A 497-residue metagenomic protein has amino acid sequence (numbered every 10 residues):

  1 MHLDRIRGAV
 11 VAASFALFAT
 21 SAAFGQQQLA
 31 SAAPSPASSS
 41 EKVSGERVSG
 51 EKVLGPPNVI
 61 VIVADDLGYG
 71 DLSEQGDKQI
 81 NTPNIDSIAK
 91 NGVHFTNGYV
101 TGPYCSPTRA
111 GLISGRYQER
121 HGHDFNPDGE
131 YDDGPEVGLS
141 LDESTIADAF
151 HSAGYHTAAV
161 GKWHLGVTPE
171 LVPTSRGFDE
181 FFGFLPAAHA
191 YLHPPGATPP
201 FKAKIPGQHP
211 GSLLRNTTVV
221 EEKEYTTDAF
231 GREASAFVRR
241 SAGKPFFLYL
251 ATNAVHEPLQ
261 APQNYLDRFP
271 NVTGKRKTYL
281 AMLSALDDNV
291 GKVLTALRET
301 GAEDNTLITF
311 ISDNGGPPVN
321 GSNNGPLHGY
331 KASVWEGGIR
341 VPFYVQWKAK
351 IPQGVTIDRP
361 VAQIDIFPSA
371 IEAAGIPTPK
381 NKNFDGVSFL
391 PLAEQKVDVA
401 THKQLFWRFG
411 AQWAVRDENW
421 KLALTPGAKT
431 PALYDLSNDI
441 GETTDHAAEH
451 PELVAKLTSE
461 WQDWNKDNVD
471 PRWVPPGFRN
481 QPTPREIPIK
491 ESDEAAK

Functional and structural regions predicted by a protein language model:
M1-A12: Bacterial N-terminal signal peptides that target proteins for export
H2-L3, L17, F24-E41, E46-A432 (+3 more regions): Formylglycine-dependent sulfatase
V11-A19: Hydrophobic helical h-region of N-terminal Sec-dependent signal peptides in bacterial secretory/periplasmic proteins
